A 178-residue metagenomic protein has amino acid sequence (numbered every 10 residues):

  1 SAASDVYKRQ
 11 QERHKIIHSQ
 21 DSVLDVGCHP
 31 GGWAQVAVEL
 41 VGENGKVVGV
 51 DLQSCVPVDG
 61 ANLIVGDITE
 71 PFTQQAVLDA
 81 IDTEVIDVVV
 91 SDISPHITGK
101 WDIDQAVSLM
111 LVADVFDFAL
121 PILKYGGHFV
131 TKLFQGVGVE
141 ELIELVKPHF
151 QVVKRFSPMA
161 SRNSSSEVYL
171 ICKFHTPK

Functional and structural regions predicted by a protein language model:
A2-Y7: Short, small-residue-biased leader/transition segments that mark boundaries at the very start of proteins
S19-H29: Conserved class I S-adenosyl-L-methionine
D21, G45, G127: Glycine-centered, small-residue-biased loops immediately flanking beta-strands in adenine/cofactor-binding cores
P30-G42: Conserved SAM-binding loop of SAM-dependent methyltransferases across substrates and taxa, primarily the Class I
Q53-T98: S-adenosyl-L-methionine
L109-Y125: A short glycine-rich, Lys/Arg-flanked "PGG" loop and its adjoining helix->strand segment in the class I
G126-L133: Conserved beta-strand signature within the Rossmann-like core of class I S-adenosyl-L-methionine
Q135-K178: Class I S-adenosyl-L-methionine
